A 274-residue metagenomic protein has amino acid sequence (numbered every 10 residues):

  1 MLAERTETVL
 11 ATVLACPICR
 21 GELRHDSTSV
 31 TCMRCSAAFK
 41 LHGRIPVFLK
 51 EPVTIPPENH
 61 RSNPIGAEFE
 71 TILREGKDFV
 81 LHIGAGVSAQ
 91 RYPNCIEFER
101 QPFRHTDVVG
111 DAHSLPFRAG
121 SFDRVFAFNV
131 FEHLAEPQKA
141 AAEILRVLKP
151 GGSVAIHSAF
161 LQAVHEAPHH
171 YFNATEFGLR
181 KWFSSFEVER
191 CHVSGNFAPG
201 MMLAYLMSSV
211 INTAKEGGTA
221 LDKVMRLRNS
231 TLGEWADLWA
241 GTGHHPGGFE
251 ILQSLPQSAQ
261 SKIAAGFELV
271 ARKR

Functional and structural regions predicted by a protein language model:
M1-L115, G120, R124-F126, G247-L252 (+2 more regions): Conserved N-terminal segment of class I S-adenosyl-L-methionine
T71-L73, A142-R146: Short amphipathic alpha-helices and their capping/turn segments at secondary-structure boundaries
P116-R118, A135, T175: GHKL-family ATP-binding catalytic core of two-component histidine kinases
D123-A135: A short SAM/SAH-binding and catalytic strip from SAM-dependent methyltransferases
L134-A135, L148-P150: Helix-to-beta-strand junctions that scaffold the AdoMet/dcAdoMet cofactor pocket in Class I SAM-dependent enzymes
L134-E143: A short, conserved alpha-helix within the catalytic core of class I
Q138-K139, S153-R274: S-adenosyl-L-methionine-dependent methyltransferase catalytic module, highlighting the catalytic core
